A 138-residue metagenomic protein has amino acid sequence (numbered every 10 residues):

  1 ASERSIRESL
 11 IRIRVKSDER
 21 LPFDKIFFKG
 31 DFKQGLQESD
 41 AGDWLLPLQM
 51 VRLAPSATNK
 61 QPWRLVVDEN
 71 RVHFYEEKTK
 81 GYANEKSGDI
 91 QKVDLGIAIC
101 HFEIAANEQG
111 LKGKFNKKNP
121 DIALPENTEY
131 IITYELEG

Functional and structural regions predicted by a protein language model:
A1-G138: Acidic, surface-exposed loops and disordered segments
